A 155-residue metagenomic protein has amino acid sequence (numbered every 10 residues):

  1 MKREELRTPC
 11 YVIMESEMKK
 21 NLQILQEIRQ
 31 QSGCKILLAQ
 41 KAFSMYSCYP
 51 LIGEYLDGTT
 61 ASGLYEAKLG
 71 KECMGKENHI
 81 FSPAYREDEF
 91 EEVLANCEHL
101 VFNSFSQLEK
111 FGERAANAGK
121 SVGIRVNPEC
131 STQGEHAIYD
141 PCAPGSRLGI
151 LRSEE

Functional and structural regions predicted by a protein language model:
M1-V12: Generic N-terminal amphipathic, Lys/Arg-enriched alpha-helix
Y11-V12, L22, L69, C97: Generic preference for hydrophobic/aromatic residues in regular secondary structure cores
M18: Conserved anionic group-binding/transfer micro-motifs
N21, L25, L151-E154: Structured alpha-helical segments in the cores of large, soluble enzyme domains
C34-E154: Active-site-proximal beta-alpha core segment in soluble small-molecule metabolic enzymes
